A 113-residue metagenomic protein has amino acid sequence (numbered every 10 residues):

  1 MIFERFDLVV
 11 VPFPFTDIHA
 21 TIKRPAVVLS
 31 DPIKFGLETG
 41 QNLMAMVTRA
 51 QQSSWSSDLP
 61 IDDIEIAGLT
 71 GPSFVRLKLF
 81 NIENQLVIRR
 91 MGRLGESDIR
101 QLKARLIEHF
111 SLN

Functional and structural regions predicted by a protein language model:
M1, I64-N113: C-terminal terminal-subdomain/extension
P14-I18: Short, charged beta-turn/beta-strand-edge "cap" motif at the junction between a beta-strand and an adjacent loop
H19-K23, V28-P60: Compact nucleic-acid interaction/catalytic patches
